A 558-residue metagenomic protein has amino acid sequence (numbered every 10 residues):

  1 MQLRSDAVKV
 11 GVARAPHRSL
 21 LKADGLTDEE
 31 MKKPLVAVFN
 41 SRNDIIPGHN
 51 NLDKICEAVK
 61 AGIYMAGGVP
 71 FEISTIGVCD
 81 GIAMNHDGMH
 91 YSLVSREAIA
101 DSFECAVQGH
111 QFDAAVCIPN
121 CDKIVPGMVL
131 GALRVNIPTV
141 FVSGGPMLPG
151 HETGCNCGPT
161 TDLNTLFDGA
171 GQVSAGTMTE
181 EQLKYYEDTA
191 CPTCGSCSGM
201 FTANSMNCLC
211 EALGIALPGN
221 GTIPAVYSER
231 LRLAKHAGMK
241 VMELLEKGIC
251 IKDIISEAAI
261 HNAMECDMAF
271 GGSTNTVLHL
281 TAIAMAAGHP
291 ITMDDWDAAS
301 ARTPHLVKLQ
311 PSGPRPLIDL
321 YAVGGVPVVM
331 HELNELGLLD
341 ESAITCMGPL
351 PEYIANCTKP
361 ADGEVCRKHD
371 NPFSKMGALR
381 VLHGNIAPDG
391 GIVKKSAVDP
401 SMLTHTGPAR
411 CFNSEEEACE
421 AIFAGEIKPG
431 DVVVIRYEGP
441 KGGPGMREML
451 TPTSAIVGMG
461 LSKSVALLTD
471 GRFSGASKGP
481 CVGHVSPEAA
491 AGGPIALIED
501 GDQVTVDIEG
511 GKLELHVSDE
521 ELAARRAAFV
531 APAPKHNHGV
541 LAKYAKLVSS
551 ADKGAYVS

Functional and structural regions predicted by a protein language model:
M1-D44, G48-N50, I55-I76, G81-I82 (+5 more regions): Catalytic or ion-coupling anion/metal-binding cores of large enzyme and transporter domains
S92-D101: Glycine-rich, highly charged phosphate/nucleotide-binding loops
V107-M128, T139-S143: A short, small-residue-rich loop immediately preceding and capping a beta-strand
